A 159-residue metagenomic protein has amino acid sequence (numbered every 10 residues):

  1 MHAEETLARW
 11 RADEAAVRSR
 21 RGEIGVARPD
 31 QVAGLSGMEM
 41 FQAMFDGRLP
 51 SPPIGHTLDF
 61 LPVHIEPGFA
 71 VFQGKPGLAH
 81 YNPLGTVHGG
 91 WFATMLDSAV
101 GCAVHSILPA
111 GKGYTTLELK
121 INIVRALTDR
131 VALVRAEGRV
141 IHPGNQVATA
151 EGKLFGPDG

Functional and structural regions predicted by a protein language model:
M1-G159: Terminal targeting signals and extreme-terminal segments of soluble enzymes
